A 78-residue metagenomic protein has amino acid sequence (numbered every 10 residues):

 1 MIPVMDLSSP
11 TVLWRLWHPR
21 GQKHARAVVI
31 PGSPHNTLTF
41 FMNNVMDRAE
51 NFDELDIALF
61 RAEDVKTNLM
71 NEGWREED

Functional and structural regions predicted by a protein language model:
M1-L7: Intrinsically disordered, low-complexity regions
P3, L16-W17, A27-V28: N-terminal first-folded block
S8-H24: N-terminal acidic leader/helix
L16-W17, F40, N51: Hydrophobic beta-strand positions
K23-D47: Short aromatic-glycine-(Arg/Gly/Cys) micro-motifs in beta-strand/loop hairpins
H24-A25, L59, N68-D78: Short, mixed-charge low-complexity intrinsically disordered segments
P34-L38, D56-V65: Short, surface-exposed linear segments at secondary-structure transitions and domain or protein termini
N43-I57: A short, exposed loop/beta-hairpin motif centered on an aromatic-Gly-Thr core
